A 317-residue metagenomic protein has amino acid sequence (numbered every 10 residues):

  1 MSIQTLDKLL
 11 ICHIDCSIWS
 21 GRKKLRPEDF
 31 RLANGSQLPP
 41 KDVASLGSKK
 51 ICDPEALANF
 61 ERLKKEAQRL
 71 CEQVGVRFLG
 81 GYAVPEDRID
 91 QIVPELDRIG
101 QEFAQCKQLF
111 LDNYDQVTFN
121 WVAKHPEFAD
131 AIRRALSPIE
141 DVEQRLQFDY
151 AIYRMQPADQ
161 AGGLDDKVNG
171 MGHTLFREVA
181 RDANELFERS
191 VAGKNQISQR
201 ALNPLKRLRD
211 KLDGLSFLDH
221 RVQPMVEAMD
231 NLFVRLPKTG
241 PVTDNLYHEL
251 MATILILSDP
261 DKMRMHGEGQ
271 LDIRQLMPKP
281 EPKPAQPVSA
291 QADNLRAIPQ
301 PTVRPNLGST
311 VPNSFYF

Functional and structural regions predicted by a protein language model:
M1-L136: Leu/Val/Ala/Ile-rich N-terminal alpha-helices, chiefly Sec-type signal peptides and the beginnings
K8, K23-K24, K41, K49-K50 (+11 more regions): Context-gated lysine
L38-E61, E185-P237: Amphipathic alpha-helical interaction modules
C52-V74, S137-F148, G170, T174-R181 (+2 more regions): Amphipathic, heptad-repeat alpha-helices with coiled-coil/zipper character that mediate oligomerization and scaffolding
E86-K194: Long amphipathic alpha-helical segments with strong coiled-coil/leucine-zipper propensity
V122, A129, R133, S190 (+4 more regions): A sequence-level detector of short, solvent-exposed, charge-rich linear segments
L202-F317: C-terminal structured domains
